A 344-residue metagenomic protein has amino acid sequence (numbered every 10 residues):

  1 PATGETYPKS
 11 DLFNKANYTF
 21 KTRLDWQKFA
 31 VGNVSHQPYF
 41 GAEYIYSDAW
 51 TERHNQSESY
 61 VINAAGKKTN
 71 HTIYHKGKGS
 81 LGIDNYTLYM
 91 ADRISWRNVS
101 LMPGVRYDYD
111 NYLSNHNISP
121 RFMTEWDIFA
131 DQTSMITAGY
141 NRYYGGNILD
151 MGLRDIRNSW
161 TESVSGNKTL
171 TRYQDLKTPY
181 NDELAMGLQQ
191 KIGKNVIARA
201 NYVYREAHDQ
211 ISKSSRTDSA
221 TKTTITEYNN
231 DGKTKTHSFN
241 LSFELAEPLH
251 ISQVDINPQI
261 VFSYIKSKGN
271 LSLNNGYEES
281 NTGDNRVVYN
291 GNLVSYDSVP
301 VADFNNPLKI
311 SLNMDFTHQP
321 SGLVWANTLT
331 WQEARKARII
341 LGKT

Functional and structural regions predicted by a protein language model:
P1, T51-S57, S114-S119, L149-D155 (+4 more regions): Outer-membrane beta-barrel translocator domains and adjoining extracellular loop/strand segments of Gram-negative
P1-N111, S238-P248, D255-V261: Face-selective signature of the C-terminal outer-membrane beta-barrel domain
P1-T6, D48-H75, I156-L170, T217-E227 (+2 more regions): Surface-exposed loop/turn segments flanking beta-strands in extracellular/periplasmic regions
A16-T22, D84-M90, I118-T124, R172 (+3 more regions): Hydrophobic, lipid-facing positions within transmembrane beta-strands of outer-membrane proteins
Q27-Q37, N98, I128-M135, L188 (+3 more regions): Short loop/turn motifs that connect adjacent beta-strands in outer-membrane beta-barrel proteins
F40-Y46, P103-Y107, A138-R142, L153 (+3 more regions): Transmembrane beta-barrel strands of outer-membrane/channel proteins
S95-N98, Y202-S212, T217-I339: Gram-negative outer-membrane beta-barrel transporters
D131-P179, Y204-T223: Surface-exposed extracellular loop regions of Gram-negative outer-membrane beta-barrel proteins, predominantly
